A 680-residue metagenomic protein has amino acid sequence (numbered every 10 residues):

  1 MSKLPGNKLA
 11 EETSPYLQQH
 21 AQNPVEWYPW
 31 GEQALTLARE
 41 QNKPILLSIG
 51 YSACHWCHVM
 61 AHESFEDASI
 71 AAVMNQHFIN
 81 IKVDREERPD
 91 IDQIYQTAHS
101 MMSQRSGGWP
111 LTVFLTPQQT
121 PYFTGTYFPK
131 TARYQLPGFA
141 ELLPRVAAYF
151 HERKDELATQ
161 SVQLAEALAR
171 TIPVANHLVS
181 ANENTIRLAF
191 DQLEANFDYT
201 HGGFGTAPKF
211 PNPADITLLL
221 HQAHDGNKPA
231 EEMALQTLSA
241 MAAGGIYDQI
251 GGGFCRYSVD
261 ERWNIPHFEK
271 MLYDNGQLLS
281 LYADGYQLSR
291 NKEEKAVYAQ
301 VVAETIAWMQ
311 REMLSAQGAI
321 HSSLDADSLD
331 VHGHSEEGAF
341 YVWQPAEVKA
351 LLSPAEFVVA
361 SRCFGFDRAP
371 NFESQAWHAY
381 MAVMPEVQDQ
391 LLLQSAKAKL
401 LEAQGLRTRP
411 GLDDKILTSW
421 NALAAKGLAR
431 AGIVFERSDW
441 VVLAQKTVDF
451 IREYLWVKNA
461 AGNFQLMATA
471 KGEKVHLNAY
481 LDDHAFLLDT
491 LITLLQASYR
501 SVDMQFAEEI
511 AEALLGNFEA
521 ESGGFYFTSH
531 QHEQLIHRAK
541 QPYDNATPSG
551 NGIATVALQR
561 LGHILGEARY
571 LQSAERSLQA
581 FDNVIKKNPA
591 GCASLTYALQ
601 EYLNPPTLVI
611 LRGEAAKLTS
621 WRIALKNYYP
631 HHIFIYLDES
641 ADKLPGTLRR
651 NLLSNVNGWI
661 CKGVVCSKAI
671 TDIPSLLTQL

Functional and structural regions predicted by a protein language model:
M1-G427, A431-V434, L578-L680: Replace the tail clause
G50-C57, F254, N275-L278, L428 (+7 more regions): Extended, hydrophobic alpha-helical segments in both membrane/secreted and soluble proteins
L220, H224, A283, Q287 (+8 more regions): Tandem alpha-helical RNA-recognition repeat domains
A240-Y247, K446-V457: Glycine-rich, acidic and aromatic/proline-enriched surface loops and short helix-turn segments that act as binding
N291, R311-A316, K458-A485, T490-G646: Long, polar/charge-rich, low-hydrophobicity segments
